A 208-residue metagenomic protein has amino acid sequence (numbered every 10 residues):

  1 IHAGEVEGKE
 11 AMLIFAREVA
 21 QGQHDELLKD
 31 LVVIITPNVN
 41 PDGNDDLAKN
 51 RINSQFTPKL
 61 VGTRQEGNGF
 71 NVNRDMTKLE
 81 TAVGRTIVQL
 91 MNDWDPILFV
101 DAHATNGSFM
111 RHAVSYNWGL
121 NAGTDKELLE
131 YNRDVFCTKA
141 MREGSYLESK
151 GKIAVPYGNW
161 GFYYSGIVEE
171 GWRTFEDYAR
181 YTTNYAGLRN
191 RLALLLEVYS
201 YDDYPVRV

Functional and structural regions predicted by a protein language model:
I1-V208: Structured catalytic-domain cores with a bias toward divalent-metal coordination
